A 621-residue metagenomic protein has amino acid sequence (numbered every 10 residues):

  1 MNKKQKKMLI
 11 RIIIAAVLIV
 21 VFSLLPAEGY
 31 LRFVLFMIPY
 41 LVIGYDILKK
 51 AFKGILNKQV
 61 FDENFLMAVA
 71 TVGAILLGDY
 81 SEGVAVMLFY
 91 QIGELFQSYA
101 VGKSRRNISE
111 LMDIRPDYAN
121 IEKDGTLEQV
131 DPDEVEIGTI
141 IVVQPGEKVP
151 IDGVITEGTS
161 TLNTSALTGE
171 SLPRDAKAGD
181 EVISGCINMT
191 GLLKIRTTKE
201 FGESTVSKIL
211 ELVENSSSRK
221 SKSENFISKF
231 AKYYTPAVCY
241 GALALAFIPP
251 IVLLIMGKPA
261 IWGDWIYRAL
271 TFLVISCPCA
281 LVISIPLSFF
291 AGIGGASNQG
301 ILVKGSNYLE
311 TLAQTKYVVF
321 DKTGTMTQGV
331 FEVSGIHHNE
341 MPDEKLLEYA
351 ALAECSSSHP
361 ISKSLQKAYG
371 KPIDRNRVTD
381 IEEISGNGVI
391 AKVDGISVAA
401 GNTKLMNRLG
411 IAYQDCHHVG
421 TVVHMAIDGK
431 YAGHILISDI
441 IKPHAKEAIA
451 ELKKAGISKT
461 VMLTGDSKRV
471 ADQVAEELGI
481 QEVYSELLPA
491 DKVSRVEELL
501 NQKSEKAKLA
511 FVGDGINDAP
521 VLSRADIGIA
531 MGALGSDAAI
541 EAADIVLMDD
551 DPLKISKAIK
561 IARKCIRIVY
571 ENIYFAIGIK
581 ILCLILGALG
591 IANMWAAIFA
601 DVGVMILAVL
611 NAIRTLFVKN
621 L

Functional and structural regions predicted by a protein language model:
M1-L31, V101, E110, G125-L127 (+8 more regions): Flexible metal-binding regulatory segments at protein termini and peripheral loops
I12-A16, N225-M256, R268-F289, Y570-F599: Bilayer-spanning, highly hydrophobic alpha-helical transmembrane segments
I19-S23, G29-L31, F36-Y118, E122 (+7 more regions): Actuator/coupling domain of P-type ATPases
F52-V60, Y99-S109, L287-S306, T615-L621: Juxtamembrane helix-loop transition segments at the membrane interface in multi-pass membrane proteins
N64-A68, L167, Y267, C277-A353 (+2 more regions): Conserved catalytic phosphorylation-site environment of P-type ATPases
G241, K503-K506, A543, M548-L621: Membrane-embedded transport module
V333-K459, K468, I480-V496: P-type ATPase nucleotide-binding
G395, T421, I427-E571, I579: Conserved ATP-binding TGD loop and adjacent catalytic N/P-domain core of P-type ATPases
